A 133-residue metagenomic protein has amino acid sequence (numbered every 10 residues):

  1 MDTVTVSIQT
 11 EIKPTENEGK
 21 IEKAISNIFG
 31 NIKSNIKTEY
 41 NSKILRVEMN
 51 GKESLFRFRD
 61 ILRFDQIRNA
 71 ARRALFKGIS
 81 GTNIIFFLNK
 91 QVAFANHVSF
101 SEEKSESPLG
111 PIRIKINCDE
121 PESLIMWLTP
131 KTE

Functional and structural regions predicted by a protein language model:
M1-N35: Long, hydrophobic N-terminal alpha-helical segment
V6-I12, I84, P108-I116: Short, structured motif recognition centered on aromatic/hydrophobic residues
T10-N17, Q91, N117-E122: Short, surface-exposed ligand-recognition loops at beta-strand->loop->(often short) alpha-helix junctions that present
N27-K33, D65-I67, K104-P108, T132-E133: A common structural junction motif
N35-F56: Short, charge-patterned binding micro-sites
G51-A70: Short, structured active-site "lid" loops
D65-F100: Mid-chain, well-packed structural core segment of small domains
N96-E133: Glycine-rich, aromatic-bearing surface loops/beta-hairpins
